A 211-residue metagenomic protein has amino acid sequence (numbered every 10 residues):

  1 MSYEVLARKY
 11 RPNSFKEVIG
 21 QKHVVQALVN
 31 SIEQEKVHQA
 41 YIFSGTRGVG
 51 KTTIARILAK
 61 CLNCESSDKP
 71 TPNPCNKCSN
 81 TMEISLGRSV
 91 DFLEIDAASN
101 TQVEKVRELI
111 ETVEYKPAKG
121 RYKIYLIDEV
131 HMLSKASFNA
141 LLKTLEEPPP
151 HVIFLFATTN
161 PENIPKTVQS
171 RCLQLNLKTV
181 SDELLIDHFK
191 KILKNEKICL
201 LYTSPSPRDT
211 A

Functional and structural regions predicted by a protein language model:
M1-Q174, K178-K197: P-loop/Walker A NTP-binding region and its immediately flanking N-terminal helices in P-loop NTPase folds
Y202-A211: Single conserved hydrophobic/aromatic residue that forms the stacking wall/gate of nucleotide- or nucleobase-binding
